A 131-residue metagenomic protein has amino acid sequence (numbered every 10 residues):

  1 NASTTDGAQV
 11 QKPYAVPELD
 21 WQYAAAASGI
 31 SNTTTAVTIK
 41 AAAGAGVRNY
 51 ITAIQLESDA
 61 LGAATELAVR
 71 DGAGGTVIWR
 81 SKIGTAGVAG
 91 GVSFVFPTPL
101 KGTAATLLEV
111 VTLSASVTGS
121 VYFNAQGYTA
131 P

Functional and structural regions predicted by a protein language model:
N1-I83, L107-P131: Extended, low-complexity segments enriched in Ser/Thr/Gly and acidic residues that occur primarily in surface-exposed
V88-A105: Beta-sandwich interaction modules
